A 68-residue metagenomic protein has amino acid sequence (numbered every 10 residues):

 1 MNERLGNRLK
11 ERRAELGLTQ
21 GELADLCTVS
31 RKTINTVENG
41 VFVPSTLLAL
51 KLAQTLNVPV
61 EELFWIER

Functional and structural regions predicted by a protein language model:
M1-E15: A short, Lys/Arg-rich alpha-helix, primarily the initiator
N7, L18, P44-L47: Residue-level signal for the short linker/turn that defines the boundary of a DNA-recognition helix
A14, D25, Q54: Alpha-helical residues within the helix-turn-helix
G17-N35: Short alpha-helical DNA-recognition segment
L47-E62: DNA major-groove recognition helix of helix-turn-helix/homeodomain DNA-binding modules
E62-R68: Short amphipathic recognition helices of helix-turn-helix/homeodomain-type DNA-binding modules
